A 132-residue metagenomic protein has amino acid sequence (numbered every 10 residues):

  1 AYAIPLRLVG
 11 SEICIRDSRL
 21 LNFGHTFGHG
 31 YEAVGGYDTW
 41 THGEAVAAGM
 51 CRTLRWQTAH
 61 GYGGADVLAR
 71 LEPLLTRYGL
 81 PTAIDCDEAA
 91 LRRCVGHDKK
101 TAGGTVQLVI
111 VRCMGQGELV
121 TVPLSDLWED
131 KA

Functional and structural regions predicted by a protein language model:
A1, S18, C94-H97: Intrinsically disordered, low-complexity segments enriched in polar/charged residues with Gly/Pro, especially when
A1-I15: Single conserved hydrophobic/aromatic residue that forms the stacking wall/gate of nucleotide- or nucleobase-binding
I4, T58, G117: Short, flexible active-site loop motifs that bind/organize anionic cofactors or intermediates
R7, S18-R19, K100: Basic side chains
G10, N22-F23, H42, H97 (+2 more regions): Generic structural "secondary-structure junction" signal
S11-E12, R16-A90: Active-site segments that bind and position negatively charged phosphate/pyrophosphate groups
Y62-A132: C-terminal charged capping/lid subdomain of soluble metabolic enzymes
